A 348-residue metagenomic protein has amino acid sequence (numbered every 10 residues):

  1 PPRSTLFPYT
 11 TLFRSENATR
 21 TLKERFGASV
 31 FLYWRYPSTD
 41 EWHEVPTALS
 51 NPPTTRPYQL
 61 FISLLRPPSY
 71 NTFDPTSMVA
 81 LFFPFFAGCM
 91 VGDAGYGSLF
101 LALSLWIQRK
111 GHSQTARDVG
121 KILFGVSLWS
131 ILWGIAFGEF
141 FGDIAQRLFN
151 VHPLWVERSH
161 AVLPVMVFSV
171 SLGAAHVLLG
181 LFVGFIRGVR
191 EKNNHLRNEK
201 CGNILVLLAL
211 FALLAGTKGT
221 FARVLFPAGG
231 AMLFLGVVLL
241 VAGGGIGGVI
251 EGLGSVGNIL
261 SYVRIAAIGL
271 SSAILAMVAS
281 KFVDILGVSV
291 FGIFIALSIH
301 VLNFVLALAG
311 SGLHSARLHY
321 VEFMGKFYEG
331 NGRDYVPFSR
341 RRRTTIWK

Functional and structural regions predicted by a protein language model:
P1-L12: Short, small-residue-biased leader/transition segments that mark boundaries at the very start of proteins
E16-K348: Conserved, carboxylate-rich catalytic/transport cores that coordinate ions
